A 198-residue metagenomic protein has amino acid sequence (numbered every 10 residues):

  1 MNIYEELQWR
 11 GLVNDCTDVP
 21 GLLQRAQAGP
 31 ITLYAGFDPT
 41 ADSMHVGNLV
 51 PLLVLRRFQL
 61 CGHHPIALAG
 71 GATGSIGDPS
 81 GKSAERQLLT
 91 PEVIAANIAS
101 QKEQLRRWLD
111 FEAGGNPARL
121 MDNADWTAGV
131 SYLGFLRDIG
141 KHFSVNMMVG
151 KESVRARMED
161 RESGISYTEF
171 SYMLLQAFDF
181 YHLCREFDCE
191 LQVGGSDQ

Functional and structural regions predicted by a protein language model:
M1-Q198: NTP-dependent nucleotidyl-transfer catalytic core
